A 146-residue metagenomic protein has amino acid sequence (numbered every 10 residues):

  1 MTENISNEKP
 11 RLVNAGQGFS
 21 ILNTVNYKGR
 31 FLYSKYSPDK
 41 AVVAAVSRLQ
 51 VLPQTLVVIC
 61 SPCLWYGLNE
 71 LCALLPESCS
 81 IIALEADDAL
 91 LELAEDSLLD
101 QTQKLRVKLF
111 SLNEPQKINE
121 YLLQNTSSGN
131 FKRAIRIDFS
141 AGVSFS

Functional and structural regions predicted by a protein language model:
M1-S146: N-terminal donor/sugar-recognition subdomains of glycan-related enzymes, prototypically the membrane-proximal stem
